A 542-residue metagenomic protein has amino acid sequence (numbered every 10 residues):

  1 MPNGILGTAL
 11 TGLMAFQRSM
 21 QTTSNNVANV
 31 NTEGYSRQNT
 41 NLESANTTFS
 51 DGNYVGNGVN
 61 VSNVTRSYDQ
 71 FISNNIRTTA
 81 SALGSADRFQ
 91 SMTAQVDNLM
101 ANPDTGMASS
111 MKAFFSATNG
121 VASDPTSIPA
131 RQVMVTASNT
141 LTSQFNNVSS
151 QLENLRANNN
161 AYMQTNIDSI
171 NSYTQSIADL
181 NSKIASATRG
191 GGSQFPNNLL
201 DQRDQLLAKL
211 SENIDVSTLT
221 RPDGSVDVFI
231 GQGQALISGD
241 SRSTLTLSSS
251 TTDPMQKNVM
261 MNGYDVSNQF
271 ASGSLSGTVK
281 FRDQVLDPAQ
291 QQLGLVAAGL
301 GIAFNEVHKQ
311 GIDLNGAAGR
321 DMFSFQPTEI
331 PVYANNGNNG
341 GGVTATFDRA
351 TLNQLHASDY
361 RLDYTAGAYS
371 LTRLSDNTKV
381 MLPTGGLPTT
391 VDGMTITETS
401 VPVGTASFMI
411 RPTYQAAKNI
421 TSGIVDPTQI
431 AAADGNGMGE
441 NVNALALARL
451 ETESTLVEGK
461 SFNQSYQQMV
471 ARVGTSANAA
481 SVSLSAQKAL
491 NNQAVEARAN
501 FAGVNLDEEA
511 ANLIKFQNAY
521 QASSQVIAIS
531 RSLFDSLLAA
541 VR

Functional and structural regions predicted by a protein language model:
M1-R542: S/T-rich, low-complexity, solvent-exposed segments of bacterial secretion/appendage proteins
